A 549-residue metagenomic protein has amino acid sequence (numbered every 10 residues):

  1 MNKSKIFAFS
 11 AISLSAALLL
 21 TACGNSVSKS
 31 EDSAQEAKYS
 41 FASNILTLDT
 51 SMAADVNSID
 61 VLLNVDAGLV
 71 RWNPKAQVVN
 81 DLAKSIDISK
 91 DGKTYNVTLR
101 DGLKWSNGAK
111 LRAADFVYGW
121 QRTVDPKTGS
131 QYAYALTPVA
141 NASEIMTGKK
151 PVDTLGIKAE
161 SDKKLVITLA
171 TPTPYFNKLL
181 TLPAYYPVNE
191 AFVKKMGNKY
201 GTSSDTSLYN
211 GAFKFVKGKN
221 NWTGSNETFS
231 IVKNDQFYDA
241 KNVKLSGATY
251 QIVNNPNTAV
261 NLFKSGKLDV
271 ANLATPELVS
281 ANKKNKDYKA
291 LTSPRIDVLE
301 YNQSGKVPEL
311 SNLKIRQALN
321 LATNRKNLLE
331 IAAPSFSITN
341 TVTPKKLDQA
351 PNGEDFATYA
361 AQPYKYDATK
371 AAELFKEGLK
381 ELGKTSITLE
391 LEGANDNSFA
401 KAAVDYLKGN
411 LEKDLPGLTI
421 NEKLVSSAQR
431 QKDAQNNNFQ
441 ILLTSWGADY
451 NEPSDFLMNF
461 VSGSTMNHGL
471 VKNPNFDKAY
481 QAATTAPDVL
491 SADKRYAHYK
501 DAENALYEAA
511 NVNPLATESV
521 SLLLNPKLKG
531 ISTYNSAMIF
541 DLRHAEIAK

Functional and structural regions predicted by a protein language model:
F41-K90: N-terminal lobe/hinge region of extracytoplasmic solute-binding protein
A113-A114, Y118, K164-T168, L245-G247 (+3 more regions): Alpha-helical secondary-structure segments
A133-F192: Surface-exposed binding/hinge segments that line and control ligand-binding clefts or catalytic entry sites
L180-N242, G247: Gly/Pro-rich hinge or "lid" segments in bacterial periplasmic/extracellular proteins
N234-A281: Ligand-site clamp/hinge motif
A322-P351, F399-K408, Q435-K549: Detector for C-terminal structural segments
F336-G378, S398-A400: Structural transition elements
A368, A372-A448, V520: Ligand/substrate-recognition segments at binding pockets and active sites
